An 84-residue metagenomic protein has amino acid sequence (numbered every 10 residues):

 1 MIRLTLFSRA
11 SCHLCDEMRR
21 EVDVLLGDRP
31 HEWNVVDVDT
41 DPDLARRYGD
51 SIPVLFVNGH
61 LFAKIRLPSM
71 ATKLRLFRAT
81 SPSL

Functional and structural regions predicted by a protein language model:
M1-L25: Local sequence-structure signature of Cys/Sec-based thiol-disulfide redox active-site neighborhoods
I2, H31, D50: Structured loop/turn residues at beta-strand edges in well-structured enzyme cores
L26-P30: Short helix-capping segments at alpha-helix termini
H31-P42: Thiol-based oxidoreductase modules, predominantly thioredoxin-like and allied folds used for disulfide exchange
A45-R47: Short glycine-biased active-site loop of nucleotidyltransferases that positions the nucleotide triphosphate and helps
G49-L55: Structural micro-motif
V57-L84: Non-catalytic, surface beta->alpha helical segment in thiol-disulfide oxidoreductase systems
